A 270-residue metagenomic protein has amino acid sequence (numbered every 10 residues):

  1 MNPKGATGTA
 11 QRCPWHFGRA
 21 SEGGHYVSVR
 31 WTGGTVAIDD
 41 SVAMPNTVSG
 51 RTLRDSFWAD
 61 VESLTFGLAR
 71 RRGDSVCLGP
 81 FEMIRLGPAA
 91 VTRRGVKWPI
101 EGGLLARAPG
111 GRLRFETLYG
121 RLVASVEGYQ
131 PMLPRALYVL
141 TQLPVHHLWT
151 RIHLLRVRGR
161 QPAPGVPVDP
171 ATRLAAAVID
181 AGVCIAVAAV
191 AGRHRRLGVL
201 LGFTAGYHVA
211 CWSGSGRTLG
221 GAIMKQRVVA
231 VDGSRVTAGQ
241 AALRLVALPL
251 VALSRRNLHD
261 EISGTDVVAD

Functional and structural regions predicted by a protein language model:
M1-V91, P167, A171: Hydrophobic ligand-binding cavity/cleft-lining segments
V36, V96, L122, Q226 (+1 more regions): A broad, low-specificity signal marking well-ordered, structured residues that form hydrophobic/aromatic
D60, L64, W149-R156, L245 (+1 more regions): Conserved short hydrophobic interaction patches
S75-L118: Hydrophobic-ligand binding "helix-grip"
P99, E116, S125, V229 (+1 more regions): Residues in well-ordered beta-strands of folded domains
L104-L140: Beta-strand/loop substructures that line and gate deep hydrophobic ligand-binding cavities in soluble
A136-P164: A conserved amphipathic terminal alpha-helix motif
G159-D270: Membrane-interfacial and juxtamembrane segments of integral membrane proteins
